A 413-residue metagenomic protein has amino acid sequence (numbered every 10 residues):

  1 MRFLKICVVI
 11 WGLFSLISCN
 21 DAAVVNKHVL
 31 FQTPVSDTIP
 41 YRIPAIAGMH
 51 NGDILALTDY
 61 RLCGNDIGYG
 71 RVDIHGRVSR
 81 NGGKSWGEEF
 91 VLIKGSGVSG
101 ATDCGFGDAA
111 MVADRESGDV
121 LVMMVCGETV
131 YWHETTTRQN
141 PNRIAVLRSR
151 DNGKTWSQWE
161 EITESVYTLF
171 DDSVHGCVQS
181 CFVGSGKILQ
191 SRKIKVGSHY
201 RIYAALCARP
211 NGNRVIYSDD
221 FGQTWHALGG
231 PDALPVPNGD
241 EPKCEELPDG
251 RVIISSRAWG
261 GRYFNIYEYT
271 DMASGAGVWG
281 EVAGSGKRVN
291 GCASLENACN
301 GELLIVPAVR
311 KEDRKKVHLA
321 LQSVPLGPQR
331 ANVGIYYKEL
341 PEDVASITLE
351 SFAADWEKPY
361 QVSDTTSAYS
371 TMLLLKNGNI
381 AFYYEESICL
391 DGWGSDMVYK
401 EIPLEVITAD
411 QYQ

Functional and structural regions predicted by a protein language model:
M1-K5: Positively charged n-region of N-terminal signal peptides that target proteins for export
C7-S15: Bacterial N-terminal signal peptides
C19-Q413: Asp-box/BNR beta-propeller blade signature and adjacent active/binding-site loops in extracellular glycan-interacting
